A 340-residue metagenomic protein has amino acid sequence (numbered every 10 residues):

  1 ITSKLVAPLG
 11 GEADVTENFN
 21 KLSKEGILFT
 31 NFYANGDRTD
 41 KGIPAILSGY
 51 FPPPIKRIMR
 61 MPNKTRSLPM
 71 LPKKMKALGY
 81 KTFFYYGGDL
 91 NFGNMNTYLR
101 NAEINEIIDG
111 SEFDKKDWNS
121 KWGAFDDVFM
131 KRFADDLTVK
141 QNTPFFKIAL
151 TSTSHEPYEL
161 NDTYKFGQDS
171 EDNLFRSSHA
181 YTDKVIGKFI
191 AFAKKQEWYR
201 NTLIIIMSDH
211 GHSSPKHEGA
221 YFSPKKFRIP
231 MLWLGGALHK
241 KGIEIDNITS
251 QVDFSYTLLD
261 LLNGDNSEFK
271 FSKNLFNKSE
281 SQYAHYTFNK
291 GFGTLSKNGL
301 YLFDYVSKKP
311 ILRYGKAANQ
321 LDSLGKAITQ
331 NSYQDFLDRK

Functional and structural regions predicted by a protein language model:
I1-K340: Solvent-exposed soluble domains appended to multi-pass membrane proteins
